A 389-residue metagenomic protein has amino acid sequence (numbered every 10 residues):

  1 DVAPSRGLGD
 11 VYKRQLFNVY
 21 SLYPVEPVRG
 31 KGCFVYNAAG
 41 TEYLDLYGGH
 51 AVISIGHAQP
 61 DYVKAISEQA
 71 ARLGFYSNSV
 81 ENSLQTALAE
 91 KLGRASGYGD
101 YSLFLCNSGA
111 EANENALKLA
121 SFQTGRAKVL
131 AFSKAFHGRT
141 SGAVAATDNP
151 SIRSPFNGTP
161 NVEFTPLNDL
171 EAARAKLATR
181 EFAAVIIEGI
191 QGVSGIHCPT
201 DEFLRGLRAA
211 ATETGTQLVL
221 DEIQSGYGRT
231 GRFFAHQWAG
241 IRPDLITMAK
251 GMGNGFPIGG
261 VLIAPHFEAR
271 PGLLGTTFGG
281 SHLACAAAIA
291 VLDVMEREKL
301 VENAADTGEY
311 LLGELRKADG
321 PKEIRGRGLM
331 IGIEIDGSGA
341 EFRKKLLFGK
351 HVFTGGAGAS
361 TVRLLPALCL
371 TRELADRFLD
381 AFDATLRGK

Functional and structural regions predicted by a protein language model:
D1-G9: Single conserved hydrophobic/aromatic residue that forms the stacking wall/gate of nucleotide- or nucleobase-binding
E42-R126: Glycine-rich loop-to-alpha-helix module at the N-terminal edge of alpha/beta enzyme cores
E90-A184: PLP-dependent aspartate aminotransferase-fold enzymes
H197-T230: Catalytic PLP-binding core of fold-type I/II PLP enzymes
R232, W238-R270, G280-A287: Active-site PLP attachment segment
V291-G313, E323-R325, L374-A375: Structural signature of PLP-dependent enzymes
E296-E298, P366-K389: PLP-dependent enzyme catalytic core of the Aspartate aminotransferase-like
G308-L312, G320-L346, L368-T371: Conserved PLP-binding catalytic core of the aspartate aminotransferase-like
